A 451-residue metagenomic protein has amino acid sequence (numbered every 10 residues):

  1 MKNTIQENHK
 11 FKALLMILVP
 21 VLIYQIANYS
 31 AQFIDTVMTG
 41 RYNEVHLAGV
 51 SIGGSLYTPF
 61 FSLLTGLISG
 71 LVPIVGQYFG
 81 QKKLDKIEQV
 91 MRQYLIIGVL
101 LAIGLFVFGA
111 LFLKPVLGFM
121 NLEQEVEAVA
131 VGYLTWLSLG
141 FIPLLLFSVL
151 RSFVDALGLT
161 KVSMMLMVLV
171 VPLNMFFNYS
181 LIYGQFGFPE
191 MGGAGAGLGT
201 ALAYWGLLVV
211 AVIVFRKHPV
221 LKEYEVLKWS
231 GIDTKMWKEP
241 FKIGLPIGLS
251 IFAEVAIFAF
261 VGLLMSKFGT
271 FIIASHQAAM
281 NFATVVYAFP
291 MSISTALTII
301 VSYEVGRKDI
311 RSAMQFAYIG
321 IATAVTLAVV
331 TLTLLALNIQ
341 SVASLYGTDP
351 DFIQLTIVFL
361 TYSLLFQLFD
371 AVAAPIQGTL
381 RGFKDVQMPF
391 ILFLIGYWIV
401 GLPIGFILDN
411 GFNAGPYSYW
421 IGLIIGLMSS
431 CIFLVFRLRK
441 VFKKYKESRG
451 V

Functional and structural regions predicted by a protein language model:
M1-V21, V75-I142, F188-L245, V301-F366 (+1 more regions): Short alpha-helical transmembrane segments in multi-pass integral membrane proteins
M16-D35, W136, A203-L207, A211 (+3 more regions): Transmembrane helical elements of multi-pass membrane transporters/channels
V19, D35, L71-V72, F112-L113 (+11 more regions): Hydrophobic/aromatic residues in alpha-helical transmembrane segments
I23, A27, A31, F60-L64 (+14 more regions): Residue-level hotspots within pore-lining transmembrane alpha-helices of multi-pass secondary transporters
I26, S30-A48, L117-Q124, I182-M191 (+4 more regions): Helix-terminus/linker motif at the lipid-water interface of multi-pass membrane proteins
L47-V107, L144-G158, V162-S163, G262 (+4 more regions): Small-residue-rich hydrophobic transmembrane alpha-helices
I68, L137-D155, S163-V171, A196-V212 (+5 more regions): Short runs within selected transmembrane alpha-helices of multi-pass transporters and secretion channels
G109, S152, N178, I182 (+9 more regions): Structural signal for membrane-spanning alpha-helices in multi-pass inner-membrane proteins, emphasizing helix cores
